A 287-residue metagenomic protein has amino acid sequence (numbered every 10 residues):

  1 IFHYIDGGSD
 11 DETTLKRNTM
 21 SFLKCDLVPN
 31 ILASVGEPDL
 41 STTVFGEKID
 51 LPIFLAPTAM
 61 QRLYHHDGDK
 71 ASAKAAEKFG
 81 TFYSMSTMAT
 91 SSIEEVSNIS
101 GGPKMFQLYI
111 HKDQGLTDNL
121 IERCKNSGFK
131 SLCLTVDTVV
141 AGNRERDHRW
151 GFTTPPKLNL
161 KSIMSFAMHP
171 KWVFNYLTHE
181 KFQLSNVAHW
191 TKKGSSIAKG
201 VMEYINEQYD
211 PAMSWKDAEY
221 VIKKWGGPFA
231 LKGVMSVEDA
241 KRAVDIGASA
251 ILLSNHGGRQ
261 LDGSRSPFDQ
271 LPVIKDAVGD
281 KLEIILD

Functional and structural regions predicted by a protein language model:
I1-I49, P155-M213: An N-cap/entry alpha-helix motif that binds or orients negatively charged groups
I1-V139: N-terminal capping/small domains of soluble enzymes
L55, A76, L134, V221 (+3 more regions): Conserved, mostly hydrophobic/aromatic
Q61-L63, K112, V140-G142, E207-Q208 (+2 more regions): Short, small-residue-enriched loops and turns at beta-alpha junctions that line or gate enzyme active sites
K78, E94-M105, L158-K161, P211-F229 (+1 more regions): Alpha-helix-loop-beta-strand connector modules within alpha/beta enzyme cores
T87-T90, H111, A212, L231-V237 (+1 more regions): Glycine-rich beta-to-alpha transition loops that act as phosphate-gripper elements at the mouths of alpha/beta enzyme
M235-D287: A beta-strand-loop signature enriched in Asp, Gly, Thr, and Trp that corresponds to the sialidase/neuraminidase Asp-box
